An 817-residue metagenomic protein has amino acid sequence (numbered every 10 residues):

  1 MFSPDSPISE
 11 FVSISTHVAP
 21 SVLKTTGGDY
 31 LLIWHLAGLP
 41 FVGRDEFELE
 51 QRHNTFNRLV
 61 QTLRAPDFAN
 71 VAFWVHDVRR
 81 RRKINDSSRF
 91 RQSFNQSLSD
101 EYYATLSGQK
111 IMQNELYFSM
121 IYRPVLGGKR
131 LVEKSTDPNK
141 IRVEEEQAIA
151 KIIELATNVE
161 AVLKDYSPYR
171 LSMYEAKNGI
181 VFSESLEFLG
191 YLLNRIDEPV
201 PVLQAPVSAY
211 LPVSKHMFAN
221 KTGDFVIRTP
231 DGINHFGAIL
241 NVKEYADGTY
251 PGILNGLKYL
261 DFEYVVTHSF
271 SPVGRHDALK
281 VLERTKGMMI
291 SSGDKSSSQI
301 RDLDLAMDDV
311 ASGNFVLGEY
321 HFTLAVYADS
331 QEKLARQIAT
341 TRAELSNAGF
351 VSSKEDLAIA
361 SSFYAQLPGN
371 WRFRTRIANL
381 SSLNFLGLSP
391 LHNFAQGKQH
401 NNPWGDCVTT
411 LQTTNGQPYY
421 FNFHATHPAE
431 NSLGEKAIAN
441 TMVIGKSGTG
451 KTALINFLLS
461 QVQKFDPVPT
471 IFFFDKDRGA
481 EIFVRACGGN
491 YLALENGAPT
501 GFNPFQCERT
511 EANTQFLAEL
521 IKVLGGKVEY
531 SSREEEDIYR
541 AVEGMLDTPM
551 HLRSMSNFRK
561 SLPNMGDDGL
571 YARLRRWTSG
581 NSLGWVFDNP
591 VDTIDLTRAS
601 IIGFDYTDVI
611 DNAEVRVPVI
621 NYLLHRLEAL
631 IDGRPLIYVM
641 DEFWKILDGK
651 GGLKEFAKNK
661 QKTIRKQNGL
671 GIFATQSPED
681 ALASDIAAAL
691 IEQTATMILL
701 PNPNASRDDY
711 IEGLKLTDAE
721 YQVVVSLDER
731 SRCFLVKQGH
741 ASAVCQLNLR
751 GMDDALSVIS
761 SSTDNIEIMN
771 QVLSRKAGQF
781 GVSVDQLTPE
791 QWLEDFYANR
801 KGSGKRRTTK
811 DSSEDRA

Functional and structural regions predicted by a protein language model:
M1-G397: Extended, folded cores of ATP/NTP-driven motor/assembly subunits in large transport and secretion machines
L39, E46-T62, N255-K258, F350-V351 (+7 more regions): P-loop NTPase motor domains
V443: Hydrophobic anchor at the beta1->P-loop junction of P-loop NTPases
K446: P-loop (Walker A) phosphate-binding loop of NTP-binding proteins
T449-N503: Walker A/P-loop NTP-binding active-site region of P-loop NTPases, recognizing the glycine-rich GxxxxGKT/S
D477, A674-P678, P701-N704: A short beta-strand-to-loop transition that corresponds to the Sensor-1 phosphate-sensing loop of AAA+ P-loop ATPases
G489-L492, I686-L699: A short helix-turn-beta junction within AAA+ P-loop NTPase domains corresponding to the substrate/partner-engaging
T717-N770: Conserved P-loop NTPase
